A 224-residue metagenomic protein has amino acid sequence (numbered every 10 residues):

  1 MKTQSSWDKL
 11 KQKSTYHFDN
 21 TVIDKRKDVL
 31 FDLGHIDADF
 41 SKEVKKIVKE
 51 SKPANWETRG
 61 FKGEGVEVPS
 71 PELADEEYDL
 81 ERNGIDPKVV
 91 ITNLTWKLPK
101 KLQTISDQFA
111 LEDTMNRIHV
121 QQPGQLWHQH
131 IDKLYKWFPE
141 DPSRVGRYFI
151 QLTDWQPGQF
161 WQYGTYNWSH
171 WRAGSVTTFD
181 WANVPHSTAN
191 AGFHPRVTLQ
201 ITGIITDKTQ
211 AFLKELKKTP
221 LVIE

Functional and structural regions predicted by a protein language model:
M1-E112, R117: Non-heme Fe(II)/2-oxoglutarate
Y16, F31, N116, Y148 (+3 more regions): A broad, low-specificity signal marking well-ordered, structured residues that form hydrophobic/aromatic
H17-N20, H35, H119, H128 (+3 more regions): Histidine (H) residue identity feature
K27, R144-G146, P195-V197: Residues at beta-strand starts and edge strands
G34, G60-G65, G84, G124 (+6 more regions): Residue-identity detector for glycine
R59, E64, P71, Q121 (+3 more regions): Structured loops at beta-to-helix junctions and adjacent beta-edge loops in soluble globular domains
L102-D180: Catalytic core of non-heme Fe(II) oxygenases with the double-stranded beta-helix
D154-E224: Catalytic core of Fe(II)/2-oxoglutarate
